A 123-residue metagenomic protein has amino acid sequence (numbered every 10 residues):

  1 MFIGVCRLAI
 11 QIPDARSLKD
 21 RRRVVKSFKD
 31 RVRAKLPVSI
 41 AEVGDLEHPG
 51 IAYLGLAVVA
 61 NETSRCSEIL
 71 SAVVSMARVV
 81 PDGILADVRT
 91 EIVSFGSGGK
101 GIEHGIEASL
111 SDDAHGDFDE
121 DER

Functional and structural regions predicted by a protein language model:
F2-R123: Long, contiguous binding/interaction regions
